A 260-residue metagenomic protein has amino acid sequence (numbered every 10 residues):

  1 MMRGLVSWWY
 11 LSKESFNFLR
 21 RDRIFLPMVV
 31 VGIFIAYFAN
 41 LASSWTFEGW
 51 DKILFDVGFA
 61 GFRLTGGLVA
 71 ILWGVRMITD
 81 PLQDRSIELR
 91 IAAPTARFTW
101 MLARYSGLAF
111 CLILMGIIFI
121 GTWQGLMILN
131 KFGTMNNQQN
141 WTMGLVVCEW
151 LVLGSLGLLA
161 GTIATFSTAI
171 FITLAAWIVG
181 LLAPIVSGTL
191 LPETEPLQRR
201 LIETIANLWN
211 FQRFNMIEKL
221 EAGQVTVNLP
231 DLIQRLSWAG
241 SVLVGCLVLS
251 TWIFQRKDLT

Functional and structural regions predicted by a protein language model:
M1-V29: Aromatic- and glycine-rich beta-strand/loop motifs that create alpha-glucan
W8, S12-F16, Y105, A160 (+2 more regions): Hydrophobic alpha-helical segments of integral membrane proteins, encompassing both true transmembrane helices
F18, T79, R90-A92, G157 (+1 more regions): Helix-capping/transition residues at the boundaries of transmembrane alpha-helices and the short helical linkers
V29, I33-M77, M101-I170, N228-L232 (+1 more regions): Secretory targeting signals
F38, W45-K52, T173-I253: Terminal transmembrane helical anchor/hairpin motif
M77-A109: Helix-loop-helix units of permease transmembrane domains in multi-pass membrane transporters, especially ABC
R256-T260: Short cytosolic juxtamembrane segments of multi-pass membrane proteins
